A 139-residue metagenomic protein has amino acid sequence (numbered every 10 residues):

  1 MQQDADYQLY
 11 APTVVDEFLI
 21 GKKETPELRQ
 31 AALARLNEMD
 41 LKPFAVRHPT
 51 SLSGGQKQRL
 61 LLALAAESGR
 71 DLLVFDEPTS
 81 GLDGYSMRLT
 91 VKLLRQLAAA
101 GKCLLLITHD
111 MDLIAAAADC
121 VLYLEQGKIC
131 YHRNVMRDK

Functional and structural regions predicted by a protein language model:
E27-F44: Conserved ABC ATPase "signature" region
H48-L52, Q56: Conserved ABC ATPase signature
L73-D76: Catalytic Walker B motif of ABC-type/P-loop ATPase nucleotide-binding domains
G84-Y85: Helix N-cap at the start of a conserved alpha-helix in ABC-type nucleotide-binding domains
T108-H109: H-loop/switch region of ABC-family ATPase nucleotide-binding domains
I114-A116: A short, surface-exposed alpha-helical micro-motif characterized by mixed small hydrophobic and charged/polar residues
V121-N134: H-loop (His-switch) and adjacent beta-strand-loop-beta switch element of ABC-type ATPase nucleotide-binding domains
